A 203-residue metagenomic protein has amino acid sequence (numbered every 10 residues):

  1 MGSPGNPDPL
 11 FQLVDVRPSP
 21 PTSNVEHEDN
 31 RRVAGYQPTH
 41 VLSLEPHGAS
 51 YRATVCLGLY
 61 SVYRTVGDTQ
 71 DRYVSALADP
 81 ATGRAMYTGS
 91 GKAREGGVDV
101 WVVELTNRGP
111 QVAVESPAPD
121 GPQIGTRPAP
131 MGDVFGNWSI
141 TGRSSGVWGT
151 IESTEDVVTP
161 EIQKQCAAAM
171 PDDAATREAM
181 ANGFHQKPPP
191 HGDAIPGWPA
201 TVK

Functional and structural regions predicted by a protein language model:
M1-R32: Core segments of small alpha/beta cavity-forming domains
R31-A34, G48: A structural signal for short coil/turn segments at secondary-structure junctions
G35-P38, G97-D99: Residues that act as N-cap/strand-start positions at coil-to-secondary-structure junctions
Y36-P46: Short amphipathic beta-strand and strand-loop transition segments with alternating hydrophobic
H40, Y51-V55, W101: Hydrophobic residues positioned within well-ordered beta-strands of beta-sheet architectures
G48-S61, T65-G67: A short hydrophobic beta-strand element
Q70-G89: A solvent-exposed, charged loop/short amphipathic helix patch at secondary-structure junctions
R84-K203: Low-complexity, intrinsically disordered terminal/linker segments enriched in charged and Gly/Pro repeats
